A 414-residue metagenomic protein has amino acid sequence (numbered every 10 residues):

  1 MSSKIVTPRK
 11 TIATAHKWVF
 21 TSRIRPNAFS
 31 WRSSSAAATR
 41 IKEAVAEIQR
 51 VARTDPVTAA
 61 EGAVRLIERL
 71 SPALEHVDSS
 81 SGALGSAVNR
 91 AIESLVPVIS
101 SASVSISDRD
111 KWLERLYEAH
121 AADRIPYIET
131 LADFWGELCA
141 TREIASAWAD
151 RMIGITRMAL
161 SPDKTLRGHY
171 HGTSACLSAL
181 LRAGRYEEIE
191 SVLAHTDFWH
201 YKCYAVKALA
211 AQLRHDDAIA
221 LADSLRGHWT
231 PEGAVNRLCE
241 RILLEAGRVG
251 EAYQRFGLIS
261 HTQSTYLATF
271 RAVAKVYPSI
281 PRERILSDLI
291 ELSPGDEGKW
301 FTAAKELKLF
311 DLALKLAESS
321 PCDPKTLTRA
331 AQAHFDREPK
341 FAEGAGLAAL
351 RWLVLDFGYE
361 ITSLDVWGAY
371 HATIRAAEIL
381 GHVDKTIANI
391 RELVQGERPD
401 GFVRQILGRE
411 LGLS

Functional and structural regions predicted by a protein language model:
S2-S414: Eukaryote-biased, non-catalytic alpha-solenoid scaffold regions
